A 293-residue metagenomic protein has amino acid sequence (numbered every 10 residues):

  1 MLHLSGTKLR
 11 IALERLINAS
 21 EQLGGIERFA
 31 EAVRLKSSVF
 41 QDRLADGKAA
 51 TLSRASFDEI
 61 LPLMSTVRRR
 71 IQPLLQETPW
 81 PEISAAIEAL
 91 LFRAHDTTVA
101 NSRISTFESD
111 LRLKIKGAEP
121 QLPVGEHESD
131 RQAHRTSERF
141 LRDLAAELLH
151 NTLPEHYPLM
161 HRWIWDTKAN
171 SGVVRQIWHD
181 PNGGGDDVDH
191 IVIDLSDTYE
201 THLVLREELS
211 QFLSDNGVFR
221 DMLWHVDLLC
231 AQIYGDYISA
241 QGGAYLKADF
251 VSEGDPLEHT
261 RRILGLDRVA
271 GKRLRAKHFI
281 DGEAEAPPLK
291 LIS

Functional and structural regions predicted by a protein language model:
M1-T136, E155-W165, A169-S293: An N-terminal alpha-helical hairpin/helix-loop-helix interaction module that forms a charged, gly/pro-flexible surface
S129-N151: Helix-hairpin-helix
